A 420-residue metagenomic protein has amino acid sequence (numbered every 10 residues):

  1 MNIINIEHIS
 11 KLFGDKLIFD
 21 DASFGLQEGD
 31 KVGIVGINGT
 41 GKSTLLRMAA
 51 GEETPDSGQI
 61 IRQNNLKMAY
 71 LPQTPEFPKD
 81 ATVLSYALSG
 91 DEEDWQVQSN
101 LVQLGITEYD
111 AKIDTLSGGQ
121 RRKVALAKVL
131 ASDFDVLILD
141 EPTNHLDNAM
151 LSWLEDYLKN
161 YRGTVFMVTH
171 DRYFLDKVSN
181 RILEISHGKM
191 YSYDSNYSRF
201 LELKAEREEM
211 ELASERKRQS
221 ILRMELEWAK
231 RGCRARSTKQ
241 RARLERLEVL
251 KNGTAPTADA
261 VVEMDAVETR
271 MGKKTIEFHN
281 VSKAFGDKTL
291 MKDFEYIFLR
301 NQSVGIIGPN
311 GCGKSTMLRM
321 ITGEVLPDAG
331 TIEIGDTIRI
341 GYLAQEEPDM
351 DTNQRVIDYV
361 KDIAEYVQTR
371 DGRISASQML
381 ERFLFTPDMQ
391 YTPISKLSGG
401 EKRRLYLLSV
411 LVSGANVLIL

Functional and structural regions predicted by a protein language model:
M1-E215, A260, M264-L420: ABC ATP-binding cassette signature C-motif
L203-R236, Q240-R246, L250-T257: Intracellular alpha-helical coupling/juxtamembrane segments of multi-pass membrane proteins
